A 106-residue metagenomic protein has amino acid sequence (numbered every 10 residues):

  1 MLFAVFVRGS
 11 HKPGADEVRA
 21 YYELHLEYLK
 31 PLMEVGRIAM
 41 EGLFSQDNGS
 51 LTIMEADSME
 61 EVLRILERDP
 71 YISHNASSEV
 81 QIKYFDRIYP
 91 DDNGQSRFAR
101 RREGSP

Functional and structural regions predicted by a protein language model:
M1-P106: Conserved, structured core segments of small domains
